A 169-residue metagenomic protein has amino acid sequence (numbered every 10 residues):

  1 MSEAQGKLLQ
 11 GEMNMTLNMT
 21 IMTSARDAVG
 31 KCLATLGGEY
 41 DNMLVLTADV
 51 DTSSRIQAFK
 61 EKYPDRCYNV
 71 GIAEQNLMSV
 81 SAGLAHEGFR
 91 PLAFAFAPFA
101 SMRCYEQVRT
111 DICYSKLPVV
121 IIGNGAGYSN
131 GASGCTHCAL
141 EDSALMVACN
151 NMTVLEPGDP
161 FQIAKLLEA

Functional and structural regions predicted by a protein language model:
S2-A169: Thiamine diphosphate
